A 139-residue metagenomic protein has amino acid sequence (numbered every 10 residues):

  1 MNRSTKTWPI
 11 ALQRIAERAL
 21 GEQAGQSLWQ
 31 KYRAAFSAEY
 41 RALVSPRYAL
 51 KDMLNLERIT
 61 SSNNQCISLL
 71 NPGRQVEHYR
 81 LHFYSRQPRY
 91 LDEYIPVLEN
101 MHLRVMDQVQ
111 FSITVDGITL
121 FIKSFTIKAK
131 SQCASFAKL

Functional and structural regions predicted by a protein language model:
M1-L103, V109-L139: Non-catalytic interaction/regulatory segments
